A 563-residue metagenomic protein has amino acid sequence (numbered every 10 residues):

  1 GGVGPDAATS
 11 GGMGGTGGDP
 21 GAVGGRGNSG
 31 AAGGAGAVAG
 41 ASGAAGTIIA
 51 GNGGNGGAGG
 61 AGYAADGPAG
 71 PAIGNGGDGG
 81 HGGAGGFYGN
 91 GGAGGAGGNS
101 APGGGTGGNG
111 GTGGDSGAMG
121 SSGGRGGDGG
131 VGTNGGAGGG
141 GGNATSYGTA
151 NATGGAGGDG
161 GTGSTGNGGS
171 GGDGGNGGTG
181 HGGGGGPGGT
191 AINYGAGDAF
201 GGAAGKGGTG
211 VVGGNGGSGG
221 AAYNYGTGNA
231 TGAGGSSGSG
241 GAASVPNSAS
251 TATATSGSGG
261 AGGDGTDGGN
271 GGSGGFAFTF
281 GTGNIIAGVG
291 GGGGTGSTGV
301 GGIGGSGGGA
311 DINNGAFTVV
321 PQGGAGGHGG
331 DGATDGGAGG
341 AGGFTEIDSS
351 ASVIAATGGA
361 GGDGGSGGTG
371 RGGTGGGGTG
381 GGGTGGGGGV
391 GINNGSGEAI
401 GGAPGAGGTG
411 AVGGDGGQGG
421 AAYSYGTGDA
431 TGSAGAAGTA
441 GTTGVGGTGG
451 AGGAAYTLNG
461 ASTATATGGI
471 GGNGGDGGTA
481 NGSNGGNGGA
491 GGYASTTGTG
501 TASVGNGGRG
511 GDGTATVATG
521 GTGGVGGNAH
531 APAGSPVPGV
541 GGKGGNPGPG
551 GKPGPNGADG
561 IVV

Functional and structural regions predicted by a protein language model:
G1-V563: Collagen triple-helix signature
